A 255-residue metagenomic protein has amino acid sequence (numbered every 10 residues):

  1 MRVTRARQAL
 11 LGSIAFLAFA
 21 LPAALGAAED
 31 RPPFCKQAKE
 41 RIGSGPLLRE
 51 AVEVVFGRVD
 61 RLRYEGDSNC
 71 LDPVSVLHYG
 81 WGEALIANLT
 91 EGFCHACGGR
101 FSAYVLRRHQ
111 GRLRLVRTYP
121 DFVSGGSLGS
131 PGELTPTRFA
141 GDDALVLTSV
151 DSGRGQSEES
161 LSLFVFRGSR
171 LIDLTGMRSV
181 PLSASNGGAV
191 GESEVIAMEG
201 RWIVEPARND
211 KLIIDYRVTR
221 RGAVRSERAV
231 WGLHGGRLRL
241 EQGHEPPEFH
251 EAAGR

Functional and structural regions predicted by a protein language model:
R2, A18, A28-E29: N-terminal export/targeting signals for secretion/compartment entry
R2-I14: Bacterial N-terminal signal peptides that target proteins for export
G12-P22: Bacterial N-terminal signal peptides
G26-R63, S152-R255: Acidic, small-residue rich beta-repeat scaffolds with periodic aromatic anchors
A28-S127, L238-R255: Terminal domain-start segments
L71-Y79, G126-D142, R201-E205: Beta-propeller blade termini
G80-E91, P136-D151, P206-Y216: Acidic/hydrophobic-patterned starts of short beta strands in beta-sheet-rich repeat architectures
Y104-E159: Extracellular-facing segments of soluble proteins and assemblies that are Gly/Ser/Thr-biased and enriched in aromatics
